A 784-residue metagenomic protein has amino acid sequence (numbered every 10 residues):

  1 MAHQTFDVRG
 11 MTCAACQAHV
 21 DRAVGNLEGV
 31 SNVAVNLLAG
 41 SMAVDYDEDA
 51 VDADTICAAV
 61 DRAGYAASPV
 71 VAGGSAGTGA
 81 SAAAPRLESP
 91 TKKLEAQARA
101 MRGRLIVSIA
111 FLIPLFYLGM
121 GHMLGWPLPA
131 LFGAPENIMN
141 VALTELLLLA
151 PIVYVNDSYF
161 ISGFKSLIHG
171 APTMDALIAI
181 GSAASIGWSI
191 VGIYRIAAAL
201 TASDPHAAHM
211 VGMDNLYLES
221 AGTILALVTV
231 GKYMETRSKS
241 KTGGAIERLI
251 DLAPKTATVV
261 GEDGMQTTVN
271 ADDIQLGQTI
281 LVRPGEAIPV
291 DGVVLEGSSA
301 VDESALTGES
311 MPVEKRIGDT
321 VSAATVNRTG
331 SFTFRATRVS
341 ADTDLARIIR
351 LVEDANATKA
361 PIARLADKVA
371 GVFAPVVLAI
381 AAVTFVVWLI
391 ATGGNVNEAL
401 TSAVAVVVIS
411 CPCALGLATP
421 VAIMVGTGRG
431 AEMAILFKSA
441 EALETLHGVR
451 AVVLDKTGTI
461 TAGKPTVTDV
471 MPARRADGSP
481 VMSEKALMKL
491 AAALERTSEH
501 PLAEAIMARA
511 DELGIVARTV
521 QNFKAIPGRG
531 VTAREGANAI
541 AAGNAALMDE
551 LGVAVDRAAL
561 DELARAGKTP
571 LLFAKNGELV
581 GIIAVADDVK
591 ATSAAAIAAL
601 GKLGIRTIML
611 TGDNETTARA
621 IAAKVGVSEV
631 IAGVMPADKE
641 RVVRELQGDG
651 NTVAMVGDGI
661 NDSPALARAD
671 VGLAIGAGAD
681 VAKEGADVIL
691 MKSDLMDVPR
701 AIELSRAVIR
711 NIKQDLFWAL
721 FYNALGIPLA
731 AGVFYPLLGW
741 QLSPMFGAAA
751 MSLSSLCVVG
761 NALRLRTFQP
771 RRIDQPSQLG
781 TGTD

Functional and structural regions predicted by a protein language model:
M1, T358, F437, D477-P480 (+4 more regions): Conserved ATP-binding TGD loop and adjacent catalytic N/P-domain core of P-type ATPases
M1-N140, H206, K239, R248 (+5 more regions): Flexible metal-binding regulatory segments at protein termini and peripheral loops
E28-L37, S41-Y46, L216-L218, E247-D342 (+3 more regions): Conserved cytosolic catalytic loops of P-type ATPases
G73, I196, L200, P205-A207 (+8 more regions): Juxtamembrane coupling segments of multi-pass membrane pumps/enzymes
A98-T256, K368, V470, G739: Transmembrane helix-loop-helix hairpins at the membrane interface
L124-N140, I168, P172, G187 (+8 more regions): Membrane-embedded alpha-helical bundles of multi-pass transporters
L147-Y159, S166-H169, A183, S220-L249 (+5 more regions): Hydrophobic alpha-helical transmembrane segments
V467-I605, E615, V627-V643: P-type ATPase nucleotide-binding
